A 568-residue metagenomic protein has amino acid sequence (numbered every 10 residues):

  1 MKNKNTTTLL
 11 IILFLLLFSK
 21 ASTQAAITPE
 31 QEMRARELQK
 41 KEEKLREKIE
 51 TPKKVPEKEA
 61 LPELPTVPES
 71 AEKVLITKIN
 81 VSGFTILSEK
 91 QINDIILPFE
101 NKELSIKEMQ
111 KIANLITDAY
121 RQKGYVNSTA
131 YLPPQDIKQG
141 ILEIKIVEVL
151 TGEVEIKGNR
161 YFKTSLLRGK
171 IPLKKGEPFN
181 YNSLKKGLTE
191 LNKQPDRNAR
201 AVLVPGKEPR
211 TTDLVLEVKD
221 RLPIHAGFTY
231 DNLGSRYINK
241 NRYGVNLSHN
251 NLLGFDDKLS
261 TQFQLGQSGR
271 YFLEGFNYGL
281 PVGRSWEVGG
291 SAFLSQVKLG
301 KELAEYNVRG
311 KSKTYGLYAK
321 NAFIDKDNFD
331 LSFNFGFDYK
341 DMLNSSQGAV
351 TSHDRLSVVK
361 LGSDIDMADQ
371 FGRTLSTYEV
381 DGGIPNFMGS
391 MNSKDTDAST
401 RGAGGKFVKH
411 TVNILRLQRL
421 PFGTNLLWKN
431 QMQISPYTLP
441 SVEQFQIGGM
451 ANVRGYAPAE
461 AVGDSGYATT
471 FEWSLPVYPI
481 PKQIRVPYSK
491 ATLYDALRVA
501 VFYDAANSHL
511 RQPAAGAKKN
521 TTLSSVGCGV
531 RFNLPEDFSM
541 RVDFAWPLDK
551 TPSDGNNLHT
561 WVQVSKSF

Functional and structural regions predicted by a protein language model:
K2, Q24-G234, Q264-L265, G269-F272 (+1 more regions): Periplasmic polypeptide-binding modules associated with outer-membrane biogenesis and secretion
G176, D231-L233, Q262-Q264, K301-N307 (+5 more regions): Extracellular loop and loop/strand-boundary signature of outer-membrane beta-barrel proteins
Q194, P209, R236-K240, Q267-Y271 (+10 more regions): Transmembrane beta-barrel outer-membrane domains
I224-A226, L253-L259, G283-G289, V297 (+5 more regions): Repeated loop/turn-to-beta-strand initiation elements of outer-membrane beta-barrel proteins
I224-G234, V245, D256-Q267, E274-F276 (+5 more regions): Transmembrane beta-strand segments that form the barrel wall of outer-membrane beta-barrel proteins
Y243-L252, F272-A292, K311-F323, V359-M367 (+2 more regions): Feature captures outer-membrane beta-barrel proteins of Gram-negative bacteria and organelles
E287-S441, H509: Transmembrane beta-strand segments of outer-membrane beta-barrel domains in Gram-negative and organellar OMPs
A398-F568: C-terminal transmembrane beta-barrel domains of outer membrane proteins
